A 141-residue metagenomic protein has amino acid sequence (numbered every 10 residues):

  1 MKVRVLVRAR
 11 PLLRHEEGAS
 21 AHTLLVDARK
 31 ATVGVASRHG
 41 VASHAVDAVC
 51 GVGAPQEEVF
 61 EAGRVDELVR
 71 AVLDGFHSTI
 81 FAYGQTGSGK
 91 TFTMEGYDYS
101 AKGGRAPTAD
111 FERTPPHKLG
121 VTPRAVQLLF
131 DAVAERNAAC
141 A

Functional and structural regions predicted by a protein language model:
M1-S43: Long, basic/Gly/Ser/Thr-rich N-terminal segments that mediate initial subcellular attachment or targeting
R29-A141: P-loop NTPase motor catalytic core
